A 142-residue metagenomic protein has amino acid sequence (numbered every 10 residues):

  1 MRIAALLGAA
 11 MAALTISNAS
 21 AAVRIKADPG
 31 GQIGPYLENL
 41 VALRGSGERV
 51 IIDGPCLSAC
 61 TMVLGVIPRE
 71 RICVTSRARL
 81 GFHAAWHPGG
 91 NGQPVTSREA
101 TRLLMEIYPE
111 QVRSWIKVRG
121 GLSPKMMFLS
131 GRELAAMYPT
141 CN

Functional and structural regions predicted by a protein language model:
M1-L7: Bacterial N-terminal signal peptides that target proteins for export
L7-T15: Bacterial N-terminal signal peptides
T15-A21: Sec/Tat signal peptide C-region and signal peptidase I cleavage site
A21-K26, S46, F82-A85: Acidic/histidine-rich, surface-exposed loop or edge segments in extracytoplasmic proteins
R24-I25, G34, E38-I51, G90-N142: Charged, glycine-interspersed solvent-exposed loop segments at helix/strand-loop junctions that cap or gate access
G45-G47, L57-A59, T75-R77: Extracytoplasmic
I51-D53, V63, R79-A84: Soluble periplasmic/extracytoplasmic beta-strand elements of cell-envelope proteins
P68-P88, T140: Gly/Pro- and small hydrophobic-enriched strand-loop and loop-to-helix capping segments that sit at the rims
